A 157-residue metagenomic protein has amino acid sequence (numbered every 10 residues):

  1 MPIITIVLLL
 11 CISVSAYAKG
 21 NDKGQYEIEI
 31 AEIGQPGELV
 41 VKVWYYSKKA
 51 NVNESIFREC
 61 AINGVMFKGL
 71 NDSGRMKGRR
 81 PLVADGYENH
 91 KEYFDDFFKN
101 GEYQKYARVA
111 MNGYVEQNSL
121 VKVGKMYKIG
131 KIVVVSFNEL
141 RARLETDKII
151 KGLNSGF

Functional and structural regions predicted by a protein language model:
M1-D22: Bacterial Sec-dependent N-terminal signal peptides
Y17-F157: Domain-level marker for long, solvent-exposed, non-transmembrane regions
